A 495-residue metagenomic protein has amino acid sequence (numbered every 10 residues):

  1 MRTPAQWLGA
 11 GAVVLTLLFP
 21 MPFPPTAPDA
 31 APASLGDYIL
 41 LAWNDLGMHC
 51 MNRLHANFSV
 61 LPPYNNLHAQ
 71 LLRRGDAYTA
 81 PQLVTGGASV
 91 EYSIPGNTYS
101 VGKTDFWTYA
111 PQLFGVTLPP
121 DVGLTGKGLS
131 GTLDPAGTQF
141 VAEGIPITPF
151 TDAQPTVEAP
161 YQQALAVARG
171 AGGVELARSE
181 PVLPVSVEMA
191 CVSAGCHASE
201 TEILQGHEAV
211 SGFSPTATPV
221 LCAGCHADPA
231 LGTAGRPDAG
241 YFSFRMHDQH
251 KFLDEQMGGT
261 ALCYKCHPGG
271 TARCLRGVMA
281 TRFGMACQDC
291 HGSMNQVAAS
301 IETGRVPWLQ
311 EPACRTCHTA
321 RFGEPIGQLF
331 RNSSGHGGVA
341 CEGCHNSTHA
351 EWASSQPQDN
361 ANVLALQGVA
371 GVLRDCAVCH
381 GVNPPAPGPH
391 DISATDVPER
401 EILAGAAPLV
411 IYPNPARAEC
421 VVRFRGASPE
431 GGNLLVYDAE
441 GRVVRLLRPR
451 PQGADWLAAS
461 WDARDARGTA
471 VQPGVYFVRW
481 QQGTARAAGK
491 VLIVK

Functional and structural regions predicted by a protein language model:
A10-M21: Bacterial N-terminal signal peptides
F23-N66, L72-S89, S93-N97, V174-T216 (+1 more regions): Short S/T/G/P-enriched beta-strand
W107-P149: Extended, solvent-exposed segments with strong compositional bias
I147-V185, E200, P229: Ser/Thr/Pro-rich, low-complexity mucin-like regions that serve as glycosylated stalks/linkers or repetitive adhesive
P160-Q162, E430, D455, Q472-V475: A glycine-anchored, Pro-Gly-centered beta-turn/N-cap motif
G173-E180, S199-S214, D228-A394: Inter-heme linker and motif-flanking segments adjacent to c-type heme-binding CXXCH motifs in c-type cytochromes
D396-A427, V436-R442, P473, L492-K495: Surface-exposed, proline-anchored Ser/Thr-rich loop/turn motifs
E419-V422, A458-S460, T469, P473-K495: C-terminal tail/sorting-segment detector
